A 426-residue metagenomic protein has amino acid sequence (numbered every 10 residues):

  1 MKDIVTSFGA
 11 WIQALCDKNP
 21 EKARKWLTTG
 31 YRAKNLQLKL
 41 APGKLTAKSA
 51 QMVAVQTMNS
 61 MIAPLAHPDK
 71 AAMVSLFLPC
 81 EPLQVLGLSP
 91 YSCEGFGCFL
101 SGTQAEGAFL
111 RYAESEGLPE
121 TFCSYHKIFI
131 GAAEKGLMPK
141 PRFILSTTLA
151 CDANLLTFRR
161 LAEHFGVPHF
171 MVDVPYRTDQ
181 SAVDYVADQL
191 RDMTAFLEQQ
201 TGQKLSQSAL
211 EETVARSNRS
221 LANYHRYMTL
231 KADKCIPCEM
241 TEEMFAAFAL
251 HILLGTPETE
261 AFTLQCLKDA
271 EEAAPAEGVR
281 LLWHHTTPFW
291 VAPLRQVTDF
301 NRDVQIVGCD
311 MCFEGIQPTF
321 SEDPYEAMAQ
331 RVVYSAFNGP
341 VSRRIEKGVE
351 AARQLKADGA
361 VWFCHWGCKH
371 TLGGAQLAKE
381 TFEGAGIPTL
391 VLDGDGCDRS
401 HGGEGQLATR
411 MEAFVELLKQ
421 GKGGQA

Functional and structural regions predicted by a protein language model:
K2-K70, A187, R191, A195-P318 (+1 more regions): A charged, amphipathic alpha-helical module
V74-F77, S146-A150, W283-P288, C364-W366: Structural motif
S75, Q296-D310, S321-S335, P340-Q425: Hydrophobic alpha/beta core scaffold segments
L76-F77, P82-Y112, G278, L282-R353: Redox- and metal-dependent alpha/beta enzyme cores, enriched for Fe-S-associated oxidoreductases and cofactor-handling
L86-G87, H164-F165, R302, A385-G386: Short, structured coil segments at secondary-structure junctions
E116-E134, A336-E350: Glycine-rich, highly charged phosphate/nucleotide-binding loops
K127-F196: Acidic/His-rich segments in extracytoplasmic proteins that coordinate ligands and/or metal ions
